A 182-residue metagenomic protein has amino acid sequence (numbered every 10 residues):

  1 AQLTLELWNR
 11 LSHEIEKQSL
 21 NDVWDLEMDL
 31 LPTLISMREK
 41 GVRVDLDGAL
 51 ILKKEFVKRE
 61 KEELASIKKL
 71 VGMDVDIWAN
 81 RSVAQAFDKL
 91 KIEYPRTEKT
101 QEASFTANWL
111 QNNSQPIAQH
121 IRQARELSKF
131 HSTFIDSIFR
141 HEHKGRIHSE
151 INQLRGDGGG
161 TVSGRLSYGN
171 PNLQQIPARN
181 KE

Functional and structural regions predicted by a protein language model:
A1-K181: Conserved "right-hand" nucleotidyltransferase catalytic core of DNA-directed polymerases
